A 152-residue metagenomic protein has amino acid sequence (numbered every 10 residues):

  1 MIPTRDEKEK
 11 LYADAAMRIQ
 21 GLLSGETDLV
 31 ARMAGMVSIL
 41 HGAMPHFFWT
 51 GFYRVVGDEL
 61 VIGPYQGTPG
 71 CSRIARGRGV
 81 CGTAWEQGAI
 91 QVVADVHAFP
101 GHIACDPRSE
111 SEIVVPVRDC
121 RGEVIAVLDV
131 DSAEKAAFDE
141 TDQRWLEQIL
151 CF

Functional and structural regions predicted by a protein language model:
M1-P69, Q148-F152: Intrinsically disordered, low-complexity terminal regulatory regions
I2-R5, D131-I149: Regulatory loop-to-helix N-cap segments in sensory/regulatory domains that couple ligand/signal detection
F47, V55-P107: Regulatory sensory and allosteric helical modules in signal-transduction proteins and certain transcription factors
W49, V114, V127: Short hydrophobic/aromatic beta-strand element in the GNAT-like acyltransferase core that lines or flanks the acyl-donor
A94, E112, E140: Thr-Gly-centered strand-to-loop micro-motif
S111-D119: A short, aliphatic-rich beta-strand micro-motif
R118-S132: Sensory-domain boundary capping and coupling elements
